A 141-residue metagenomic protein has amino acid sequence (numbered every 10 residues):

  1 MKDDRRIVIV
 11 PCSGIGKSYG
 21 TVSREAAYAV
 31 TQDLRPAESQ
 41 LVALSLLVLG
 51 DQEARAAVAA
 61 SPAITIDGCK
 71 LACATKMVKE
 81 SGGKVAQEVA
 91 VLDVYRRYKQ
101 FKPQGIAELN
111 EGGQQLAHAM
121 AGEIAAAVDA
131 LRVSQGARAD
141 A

Functional and structural regions predicted by a protein language model:
M1-A141: Iron-sulfur-associated redox domains of electron-transfer enzymes in respiratory and anaerobic energy metabolism
